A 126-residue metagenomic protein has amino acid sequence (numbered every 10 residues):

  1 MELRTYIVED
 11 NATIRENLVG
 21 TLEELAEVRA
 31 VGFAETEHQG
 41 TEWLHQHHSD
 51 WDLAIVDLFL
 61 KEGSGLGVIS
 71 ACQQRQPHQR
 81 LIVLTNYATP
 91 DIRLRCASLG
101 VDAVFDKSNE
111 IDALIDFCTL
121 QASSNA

Functional and structural regions predicted by a protein language model:
E9: Conserved acidic carboxylate
F33-L53: Acidic, metal-coordinating helix/loop segments flanking the phosphotransfer/catalytic sites of two-component signaling
T36, S64-G67: Acidic catalytic/metal-coordinating carboxylates
D57-L58: Active-site residues of response regulator receiver
K61: The feature encodes the CheY-like receiver
L66-P77: Short amphipathic alpha-helix used as the core "switch/output" element in two-component signaling
A88-F105, N109: Alpha4 helix (beta4-alpha4-beta5 surface) of REC/receiver domains from two-component response regulators
